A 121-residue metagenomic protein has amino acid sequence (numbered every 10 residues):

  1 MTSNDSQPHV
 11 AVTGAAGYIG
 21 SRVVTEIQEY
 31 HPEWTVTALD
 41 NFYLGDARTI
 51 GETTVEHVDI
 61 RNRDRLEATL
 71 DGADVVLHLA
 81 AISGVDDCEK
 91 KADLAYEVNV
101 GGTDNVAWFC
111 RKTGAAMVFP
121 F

Functional and structural regions predicted by a protein language model:
M1-P8: Haloarchaeal acidic low-complexity proteome signature biased toward cell-envelope/secretome components but also
V10-Y30: N-terminal Rossmann NAD(P)H-binding glycine-rich loop of SDR-like oxidoreductase domains
P32-L44: Conserved glycine-rich Rossmann-like NAD(P)H-binding loop of the short-chain dehydrogenase/reductase
F42-Y43, R61, S83, G101: Adenine-nucleotide cofactor-binding loop residues
T54-V75: Conserved Rossmann-fold cofactor-binding substructure of NAD(P)-dependent oxidoreductases
A80-S83, F121: Conserved NAD(P)H cofactor-binding loop of Rossmann-fold oxidoreductase domains
V85-G101: Short alpha-helical oligomerization interface
D104-F121: Conserved Rossmann-fold NAD(P)-dependent oxidoreductase catalytic core, especially the SDR/UDP-sugar
